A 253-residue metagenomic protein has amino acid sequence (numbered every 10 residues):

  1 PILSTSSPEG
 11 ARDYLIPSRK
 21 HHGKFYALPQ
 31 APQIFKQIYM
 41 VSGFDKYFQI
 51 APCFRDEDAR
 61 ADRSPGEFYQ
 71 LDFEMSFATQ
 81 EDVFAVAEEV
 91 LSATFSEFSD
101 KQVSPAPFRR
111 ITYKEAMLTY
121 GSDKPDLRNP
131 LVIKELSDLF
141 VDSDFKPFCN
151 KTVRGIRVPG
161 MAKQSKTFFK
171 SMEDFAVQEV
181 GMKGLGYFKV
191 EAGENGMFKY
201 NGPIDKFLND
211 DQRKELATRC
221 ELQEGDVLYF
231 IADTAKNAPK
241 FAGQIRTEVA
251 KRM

Functional and structural regions predicted by a protein language model:
P1-M253: Class II aminoacyl-tRNA synthetase catalytic cores and aaRS-like
